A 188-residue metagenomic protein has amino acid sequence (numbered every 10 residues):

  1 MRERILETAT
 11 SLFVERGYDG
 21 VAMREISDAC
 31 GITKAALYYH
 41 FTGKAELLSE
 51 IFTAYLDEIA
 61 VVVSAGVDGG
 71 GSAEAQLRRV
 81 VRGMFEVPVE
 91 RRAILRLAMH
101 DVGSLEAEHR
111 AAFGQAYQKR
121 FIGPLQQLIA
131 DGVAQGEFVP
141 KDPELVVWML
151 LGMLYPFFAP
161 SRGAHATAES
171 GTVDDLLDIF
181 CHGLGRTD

Functional and structural regions predicted by a protein language model:
R4, T8-E46, E50: Helix-turn-helix
L6, L48, F52, L56 (+4 more regions): Amphipathic, non-transmembrane alpha-helical scaffold segments
E15-D19, G70, R91, Q135-G136: Short coil/turn segments at alpha/beta junctions that flank glycine-rich nucleotide-binding fingerprints
F41, M99-L105: Short helix-capping/turn signature of helix-turn-helix
E50, S64-A93, V146-L150, V173: Hydrophobic alpha-helical connector segments
D57-A65, E90, E108-A134, E144-W148 (+1 more regions): Amphipathic alpha-helical packing segments from all-alpha helical-bundle domains
L95-H100, A111, A130-I179, T187-D188: Hydrophobic/aromatic-rich alpha-helical bundle segments in the mid-to-C-terminal region
